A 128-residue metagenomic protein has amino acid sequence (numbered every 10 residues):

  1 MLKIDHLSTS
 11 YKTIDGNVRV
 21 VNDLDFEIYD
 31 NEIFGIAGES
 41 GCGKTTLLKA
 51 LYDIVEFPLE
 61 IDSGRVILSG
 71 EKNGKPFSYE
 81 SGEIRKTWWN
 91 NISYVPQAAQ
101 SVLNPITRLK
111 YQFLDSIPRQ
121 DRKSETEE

Functional and structural regions predicted by a protein language model:
M1, S10-D23, D30, I54-L59 (+2 more regions): A short, flexible loop at the N-terminus of ABC-type nucleotide-binding domains that lies
D5-S10, D25, R65: Conserved A-loop
F34, T45-P58: Short, conserved post-Walker A segment of ABC-type ATPase nucleotide-binding domains
G35, R85-Q97, Y111: ABC nucleotide-binding domain signature
A37-E39: The feature captures the beta-strand-to-loop junction immediately N-terminal to the Walker
E60-P76: Conserved ABC transporter NBD signature motif
K72-S93, R119: ABC ATPase NBD coupling module
A98, P105-D121: Q-loop/switch helix immediately C-terminal to the Walker
